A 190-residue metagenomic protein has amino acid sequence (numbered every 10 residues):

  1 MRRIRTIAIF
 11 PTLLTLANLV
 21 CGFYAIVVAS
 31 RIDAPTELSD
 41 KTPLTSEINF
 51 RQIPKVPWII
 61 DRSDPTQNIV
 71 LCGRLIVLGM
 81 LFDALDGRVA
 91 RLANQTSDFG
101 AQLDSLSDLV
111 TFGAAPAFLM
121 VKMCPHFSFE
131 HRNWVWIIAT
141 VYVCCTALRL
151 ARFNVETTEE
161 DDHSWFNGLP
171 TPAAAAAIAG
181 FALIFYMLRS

Functional and structural regions predicted by a protein language model:
M1-A84: Topogenic membrane-insertion module of multi-pass membrane proteins
M1-R5, P65-L71, N94-G100, E130-I137: Short juxtamembrane and helix-loop transition motifs at transmembrane-helix boundaries in membrane proteins
R5-P11, S105-S190: A feature for the membrane-embedded catalytic helix bundles of lipid/isoprenoid biosynthetic enzymes
L16, F23, V27-S30, L92 (+4 more regions): Basic, gly/Ser/Thr/Pro-rich low-complexity segments located predominantly at protein N termini
V27-R31, D86, R91, M120-C124 (+1 more regions): Membrane-water interface at transmembrane helix exits
L75-F118, R152-V155: Acidic (Asp/Glu-rich) catalytic motifs at the cytosolic membrane interface
